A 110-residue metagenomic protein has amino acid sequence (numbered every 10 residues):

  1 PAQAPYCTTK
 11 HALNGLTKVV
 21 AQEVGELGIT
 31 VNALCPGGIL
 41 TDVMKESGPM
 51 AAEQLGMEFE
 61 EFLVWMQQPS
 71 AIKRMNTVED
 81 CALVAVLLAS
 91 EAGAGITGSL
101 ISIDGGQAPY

Functional and structural regions predicted by a protein language model:
P1-P5, E26-L27, K73, E91: Active-site loop immediately N-terminal to the catalytic Tyr-X3-Lys motif of short-chain dehydrogenase/reductase
P1-P5, K45, V64: Conserved mid-core segment of classical short-chain dehydrogenase/reductases
T9, T17: Active-site helix of classical SDR
G25, T30, I96-G98: Short, small/polar-rich loop/turn modules that mediate ligand/substrate recognition or access, typified
T30-L40, A89, S102-D104: Conserved SDR Rossmann-fold cofactor-binding beta-strand/turn motif
C35-E46, M50-A51: Short, flexible catalytic-loop segment of classical short-chain dehydrogenase/reductase
E53-E79: Catalytic Tyr-x(3-8)-Lys segment
I72-I103, A108-P109: C-terminal substrate-recognition "lid" of short-chain dehydrogenase/reductases
